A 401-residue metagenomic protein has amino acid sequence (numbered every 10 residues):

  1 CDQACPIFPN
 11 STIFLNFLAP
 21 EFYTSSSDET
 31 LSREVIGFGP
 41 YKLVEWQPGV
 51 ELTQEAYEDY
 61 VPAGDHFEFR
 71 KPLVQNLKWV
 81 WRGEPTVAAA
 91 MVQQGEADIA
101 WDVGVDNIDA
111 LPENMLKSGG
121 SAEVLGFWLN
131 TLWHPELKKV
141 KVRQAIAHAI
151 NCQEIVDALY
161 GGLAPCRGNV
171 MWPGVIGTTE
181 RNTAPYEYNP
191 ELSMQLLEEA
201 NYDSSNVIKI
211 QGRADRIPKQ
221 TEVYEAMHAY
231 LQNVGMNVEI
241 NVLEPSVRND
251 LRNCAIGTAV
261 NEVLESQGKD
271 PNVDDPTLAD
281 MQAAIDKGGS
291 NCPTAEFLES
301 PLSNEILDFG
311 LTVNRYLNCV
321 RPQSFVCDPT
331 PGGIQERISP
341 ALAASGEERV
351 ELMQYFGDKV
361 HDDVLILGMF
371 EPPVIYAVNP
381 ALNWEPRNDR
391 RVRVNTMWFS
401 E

Functional and structural regions predicted by a protein language model:
D2-N76, T86-V87, E191, Q195: Gly/Pro-rich hinge or "lid" segments in bacterial periplasmic/extracellular proteins
Q3, Q47-E55, L125, A149-T178 (+2 more regions): Detector for C-terminal structural segments
I36, K78-A90, V105, I240-N253: Short helix-initiation/N-cap motifs at beta->coil->alpha
G39-K42, L52-T53, V74-W81, S205-D215 (+1 more regions): Short, well-ordered beta-strand elements
Y41, W133, P165-A200, A214-V223 (+1 more regions): Structural transition elements
V44-E55, K78-H134, Q153, D157 (+1 more regions): Extracellular/periplasmic solute-recognition and catalytic clefts
Y60-A63, W133-V142: Short helix-loop capping/hinge motifs at secondary-structure junctions, enriched in acidic/polar residues
